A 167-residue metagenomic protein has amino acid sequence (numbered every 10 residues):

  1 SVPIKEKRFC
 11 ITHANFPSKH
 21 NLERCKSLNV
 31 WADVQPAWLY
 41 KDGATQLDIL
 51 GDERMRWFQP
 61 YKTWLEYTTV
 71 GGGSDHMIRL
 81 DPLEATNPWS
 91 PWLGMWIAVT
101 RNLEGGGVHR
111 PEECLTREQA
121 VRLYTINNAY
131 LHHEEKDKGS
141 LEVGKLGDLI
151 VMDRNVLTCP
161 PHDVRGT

Functional and structural regions predicted by a protein language model:
S1-F9, H13-A14, K19-E23, V30 (+2 more regions): His/Asp/Glu-enriched, well-ordered alpha-helical/loop segment that forms or immediately abuts the divalent-metal
H162: Active-site-adjacent helix-turn-beta-strand microarchitecture at beta-sheet edges that either contains or buttresses
